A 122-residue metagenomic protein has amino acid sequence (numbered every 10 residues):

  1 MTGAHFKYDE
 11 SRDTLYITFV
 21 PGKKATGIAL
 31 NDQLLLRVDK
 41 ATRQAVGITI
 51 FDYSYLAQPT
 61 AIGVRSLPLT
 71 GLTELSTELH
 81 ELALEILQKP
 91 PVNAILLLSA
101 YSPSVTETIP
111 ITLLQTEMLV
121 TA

Functional and structural regions predicted by a protein language model:
M1-Q33, Y55-I62, S66-A122: Intrinsically disordered terminal and processing segments
Y8, D32-Y53: Active-site and channel-lining beta-strand-loop segments that bind or position nucleotide-derived/phosphorylated
